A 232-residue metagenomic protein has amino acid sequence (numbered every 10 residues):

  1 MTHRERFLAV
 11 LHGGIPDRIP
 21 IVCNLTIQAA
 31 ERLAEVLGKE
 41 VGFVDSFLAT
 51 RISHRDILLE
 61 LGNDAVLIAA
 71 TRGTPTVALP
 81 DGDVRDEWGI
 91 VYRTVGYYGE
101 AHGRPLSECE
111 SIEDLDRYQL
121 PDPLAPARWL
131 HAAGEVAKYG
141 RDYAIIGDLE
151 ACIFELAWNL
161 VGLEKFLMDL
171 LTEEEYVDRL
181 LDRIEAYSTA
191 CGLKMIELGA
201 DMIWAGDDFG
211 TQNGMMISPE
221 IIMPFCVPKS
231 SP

Functional and structural regions predicted by a protein language model:
M1-V44, R85, V91-T94, Y98 (+1 more regions): Active-site loop segments of alpha/beta catalytic cores
R32-G73, V77: Segments that shape or occlude catalytic/ligand-binding pockets
I57-E60, T74-R85, E135-Y139: Short, charge-rich binding segments
I68-P80, L124, A151-F154: Short, glycine/charge-rich beta-strand/loop segments that flank catalytic centers and engage negatively charged groups
H102, L106-I112: A subset of solvent-exposed loop/turn segments in beta-rich extracellular surface proteins, enriched in glycine
